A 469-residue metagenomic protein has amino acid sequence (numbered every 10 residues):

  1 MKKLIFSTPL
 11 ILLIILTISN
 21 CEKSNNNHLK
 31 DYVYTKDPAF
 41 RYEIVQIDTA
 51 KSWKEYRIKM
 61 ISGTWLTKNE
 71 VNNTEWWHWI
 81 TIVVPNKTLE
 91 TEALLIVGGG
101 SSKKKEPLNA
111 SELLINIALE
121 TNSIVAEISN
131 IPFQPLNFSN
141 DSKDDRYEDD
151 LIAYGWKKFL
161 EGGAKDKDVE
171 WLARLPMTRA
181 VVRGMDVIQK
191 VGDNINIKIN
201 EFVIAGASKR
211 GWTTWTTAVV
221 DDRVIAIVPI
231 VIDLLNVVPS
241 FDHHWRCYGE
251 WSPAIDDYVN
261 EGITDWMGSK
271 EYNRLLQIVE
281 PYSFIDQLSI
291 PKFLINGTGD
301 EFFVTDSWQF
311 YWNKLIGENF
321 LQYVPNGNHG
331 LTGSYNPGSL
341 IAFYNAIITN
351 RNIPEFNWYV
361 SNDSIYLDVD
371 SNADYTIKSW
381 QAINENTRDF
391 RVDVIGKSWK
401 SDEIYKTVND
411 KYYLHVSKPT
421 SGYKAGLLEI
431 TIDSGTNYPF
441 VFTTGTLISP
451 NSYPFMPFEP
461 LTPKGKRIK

Functional and structural regions predicted by a protein language model:
V33-T88, I115, I128, D168-L175: N-terminal cap/lid segment of alpha/beta-hydrolase-fold proteins
W79-T81, E90-G100: Short beta-strand element of the alpha/beta-hydrolase
S101-S102, S123-V182, L234-E250, A254: Cap/lid segment of the alpha/beta-hydrolase catalytic domain
P107-E127: Short amphipathic alpha-helix adjacent to the substrate-entry channel of hydrolases
G163-S208, V224: Gly/Ser-rich "nucleophile elbow"/oxyanion-hole loop immediately N-terminal to the catalytic nucleophile in hydrolases
T216-D265, Q322-P325, L331-G338: Hydrolase active-site cap/lid region
E271-G327, N362, D368-I377: Serine-hydrolase catalytic core
A342-Q381, K397-V416: Surface beta-strand/loop "capping" patches
